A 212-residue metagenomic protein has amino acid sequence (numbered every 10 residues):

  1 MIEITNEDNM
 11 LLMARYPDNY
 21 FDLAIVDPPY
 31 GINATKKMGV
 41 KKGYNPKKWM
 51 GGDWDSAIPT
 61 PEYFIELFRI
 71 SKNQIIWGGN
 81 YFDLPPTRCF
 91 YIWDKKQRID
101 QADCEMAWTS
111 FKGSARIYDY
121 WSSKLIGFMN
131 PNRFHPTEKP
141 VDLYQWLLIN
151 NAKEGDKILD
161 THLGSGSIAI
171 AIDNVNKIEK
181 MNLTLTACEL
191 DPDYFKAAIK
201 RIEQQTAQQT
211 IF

Functional and structural regions predicted by a protein language model:
M1-L159, S167-F212: Class I S-adenosyl-L-methionine-dependent methyltransferase catalytic core
G164: Conserved glycine-rich SAM-binding loop
